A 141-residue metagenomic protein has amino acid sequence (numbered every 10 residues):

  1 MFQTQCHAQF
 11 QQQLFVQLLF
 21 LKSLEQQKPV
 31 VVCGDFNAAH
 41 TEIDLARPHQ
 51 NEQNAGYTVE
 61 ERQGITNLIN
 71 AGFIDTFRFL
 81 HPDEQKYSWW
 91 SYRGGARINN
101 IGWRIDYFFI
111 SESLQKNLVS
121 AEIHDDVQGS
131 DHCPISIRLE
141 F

Functional and structural regions predicted by a protein language model:
M1-F15: N-terminal low-complexity segments that are often proline-rich with Ser/Thr-Pro
V16-I101, I105: Metal-dependent phosphoesterases centered on the DNase I-like endonuclease/exonuclease/phosphatase
W90-S91, V119-D125: Short, solvent-exposed helix-loop connector elements
F109: Hydrophobic alpha-helical positions that pack around
L114-N117: Short helix-loop capping/hinge motifs at secondary-structure junctions, enriched in acidic/polar residues
E122-F141: Surface polyanion/phosphate-binding segment centered on an Asp-His-Pro turn
